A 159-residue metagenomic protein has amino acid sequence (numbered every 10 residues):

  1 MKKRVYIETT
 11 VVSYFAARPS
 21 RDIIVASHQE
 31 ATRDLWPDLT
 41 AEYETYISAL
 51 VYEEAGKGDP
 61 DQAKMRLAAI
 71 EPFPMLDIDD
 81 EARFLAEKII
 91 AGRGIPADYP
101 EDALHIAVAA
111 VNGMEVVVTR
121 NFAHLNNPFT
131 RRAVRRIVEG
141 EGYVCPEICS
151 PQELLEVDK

Functional and structural regions predicted by a protein language model:
M1-I47, E54-L67, F73, A91-A97 (+2 more regions): Short, well-structured N-terminal submotif of metal-dependent ribonuclease cores
K2-R4, R18-D22, A26, A110-K159: Acidic, PIN/NYN-like endoribonuclease modules and their adjacent C-terminal/linker elements
T9, A49, R120-F122: Short secondary-structure boundary segments
A31-T32, D102-A103, V144: Short, charged/polar low-complexity linear motifs in solvent-exposed/disordered segments
L35-W36, A107-V108, V138: Short, flexible, glycine/charge-rich loop motifs used to bind or transfer phosphoryl groups or to couple energy/partner
Y46, L76-D77, E147-C149: General small-molecule cofactor/ligand-binding pocket signal
A49, D79, Q152: Residues at the C-termini of beta-strands that transition into short coil/loop
F73-A133, L155: Active-site neighborhoods of divalent-metal-dependent phosphate/nucleic-acid chemistry enzymes
